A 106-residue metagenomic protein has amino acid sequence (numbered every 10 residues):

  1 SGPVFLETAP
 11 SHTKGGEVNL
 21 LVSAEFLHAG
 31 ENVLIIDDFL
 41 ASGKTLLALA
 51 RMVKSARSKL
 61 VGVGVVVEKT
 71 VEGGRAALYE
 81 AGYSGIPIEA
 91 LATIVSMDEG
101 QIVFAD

Functional and structural regions predicted by a protein language model:
S1-V33, E99-D106: Short, glycine/charge-rich flexible loops or terminal/linker lids adjacent to PRPP-binding catalytic cores
G30, D37, T93: Fold-independent oxyanion-binding glycine-rich loops and adjacent beta-strand/coil segments at enzyme active sites
V33-I35, V63: Receiver (REC) domain switch-region micro-motif
D38, G43: Conserved G/P- and acidic residue-centered "switch" motifs that form tight phosphate/ATP-binding loops in soluble
A48-D106: PRPP-dependent phosphoribosyltransferase catalytic core
